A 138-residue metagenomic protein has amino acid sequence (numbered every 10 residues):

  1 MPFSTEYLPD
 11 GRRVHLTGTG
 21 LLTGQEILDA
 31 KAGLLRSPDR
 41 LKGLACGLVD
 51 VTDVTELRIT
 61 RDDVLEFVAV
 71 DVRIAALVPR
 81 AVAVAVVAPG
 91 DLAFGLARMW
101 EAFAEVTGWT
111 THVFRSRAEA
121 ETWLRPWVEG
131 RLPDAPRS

Functional and structural regions predicted by a protein language model:
M1-S138: Amphipathic, Lys/Arg-enriched alpha-helical "gate/interface" segment within cytosolic domains that mediates
